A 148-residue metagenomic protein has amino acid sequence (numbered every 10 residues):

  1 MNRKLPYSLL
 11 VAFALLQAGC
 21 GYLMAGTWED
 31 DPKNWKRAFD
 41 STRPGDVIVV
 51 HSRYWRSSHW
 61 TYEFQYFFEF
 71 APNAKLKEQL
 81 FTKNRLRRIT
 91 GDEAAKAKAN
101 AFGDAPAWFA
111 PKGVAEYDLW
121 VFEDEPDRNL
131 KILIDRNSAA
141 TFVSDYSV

Functional and structural regions predicted by a protein language model:
M1-A18: Sec-dependent bacterial lipoprotein signal peptides
N2-R3, W60, I132-D135: A general structural signal for short secondary-structure junctions and capping/turn motifs
P6, K75-K77, A139: Generic "edge-of-domain/loop-turn" microfeature
F13, G21, W28, A101-F102 (+1 more regions): Intrinsically disordered, low-complexity regions enriched in Ser/Pro/Gly/Gln/His and often acidic
C20-F81: N-terminal export/targeting and maturation segments
N84-V148: Functional cores of ribonucleases/endoribonucleases
